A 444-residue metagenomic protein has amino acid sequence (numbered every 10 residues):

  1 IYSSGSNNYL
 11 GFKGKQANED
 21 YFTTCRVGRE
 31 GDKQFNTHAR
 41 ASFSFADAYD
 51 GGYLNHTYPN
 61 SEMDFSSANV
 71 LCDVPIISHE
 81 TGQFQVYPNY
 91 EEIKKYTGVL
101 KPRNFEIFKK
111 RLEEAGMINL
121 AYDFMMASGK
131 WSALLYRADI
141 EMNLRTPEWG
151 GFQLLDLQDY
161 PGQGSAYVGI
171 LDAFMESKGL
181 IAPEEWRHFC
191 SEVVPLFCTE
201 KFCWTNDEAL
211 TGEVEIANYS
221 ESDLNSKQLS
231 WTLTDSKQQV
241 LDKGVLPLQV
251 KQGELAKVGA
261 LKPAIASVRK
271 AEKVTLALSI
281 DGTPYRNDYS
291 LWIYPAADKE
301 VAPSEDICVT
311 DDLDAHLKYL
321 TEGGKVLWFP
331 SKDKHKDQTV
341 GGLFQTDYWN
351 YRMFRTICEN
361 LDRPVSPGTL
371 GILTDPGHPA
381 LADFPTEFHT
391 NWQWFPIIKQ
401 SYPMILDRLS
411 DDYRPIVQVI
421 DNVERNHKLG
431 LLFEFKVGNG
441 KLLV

Functional and structural regions predicted by a protein language model:
I1-L171: Substrate-binding/catalytic cleft of secreted carbohydrate-active enzymes, primarily glycoside hydrolases
N8-L10, G82-Q85, D159-Y160, E215 (+3 more regions): Short, solvent-exposed loop/turn segments at secondary-structure junctions
F43, D47-N60, S66, H335-K336 (+1 more regions): Catalytic beta-strand/loop cores that center a nucleophilic Ser/Cys/Thr and support acyl-enzyme chemistry
C72-P75, P147-G151, E305, E322-K325 (+1 more regions): Loop/turn elements at helix/coil->beta-strand transitions in domains of secreted/extracellular proteins
L155-S220: Aromatic-rich peripheral "rim/lid" segments of glycoside hydrolase catalytic domains that contact and position glycan
E208-Q249, A256-A264, A271-D281: Beta-strand-rich binding/interaction modules
L248-V250, P284-E300: Short beta-strand elements
S304-R352, N439: Short alpha-beta junction capping motif
